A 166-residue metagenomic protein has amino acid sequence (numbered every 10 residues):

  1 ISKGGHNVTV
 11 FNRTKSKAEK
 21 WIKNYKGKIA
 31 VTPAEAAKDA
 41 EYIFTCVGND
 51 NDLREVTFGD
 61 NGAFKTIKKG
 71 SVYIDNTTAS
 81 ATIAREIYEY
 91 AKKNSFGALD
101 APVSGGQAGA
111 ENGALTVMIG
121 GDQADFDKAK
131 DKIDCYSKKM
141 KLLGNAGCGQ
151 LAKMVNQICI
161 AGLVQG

Functional and structural regions predicted by a protein language model:
I1-T45, S71, T77, Q107 (+1 more regions): NAD(P)+-binding Rossmann beta1-loop-alpha1 motif at the extreme N-terminus of oxidoreductases
S2, E19-K23, R54, Y88-K92 (+2 more regions): Class I S-adenosyl-L-methionine
T14, E35, D50, S104 (+1 more regions): Residue-level "edge-of-site" marker
K23-Y25, G59-D60, K68-G70, E111-A114: Acidic, glycine-centered active-site loop in nucleotide-sugar glycosyltransferases
I29, L53, A63, M140-L143: Short clusters of hydrophobic/aromatic residues that line enzyme substrate/ligand-binding pockets
P33-A98: Rossmann-fold NAD(P) dinucleotide-binding segment
V47, A79-A161: Rossmann-fold dinucleotide-binding core
